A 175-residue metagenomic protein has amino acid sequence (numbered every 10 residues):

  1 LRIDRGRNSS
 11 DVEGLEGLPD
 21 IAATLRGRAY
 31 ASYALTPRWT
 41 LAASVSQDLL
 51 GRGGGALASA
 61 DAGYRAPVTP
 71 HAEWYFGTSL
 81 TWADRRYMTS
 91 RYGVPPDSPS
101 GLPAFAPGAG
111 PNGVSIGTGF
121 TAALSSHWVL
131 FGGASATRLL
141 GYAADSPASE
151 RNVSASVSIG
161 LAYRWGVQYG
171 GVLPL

Functional and structural regions predicted by a protein language model:
L1-D20, T24: Outer-membrane beta-barrel initiation region
R2-D4, T36, T137-L139: Short connector loops/turns at beta-strand edges and beta->alpha or beta->beta junctions
V12-E16, T40-L49, A60, T137 (+2 more regions): Transmembrane beta-strand segments that form the barrel wall of outer-membrane beta-barrel proteins
P19-A23, G27, A31, L35-P37 (+3 more regions): Short, well-structured alpha-helical patches and their helix-loop capping segments that border functional surfaces
R26-S46, V129-S135: Surface-exposed extracellular loop regions of Gram-negative outer-membrane beta-barrel proteins
T40-A42, E73-G77, V129-F131, S158-G160 (+1 more regions): Residue-level detector of the transmembrane beta-barrel scaffold of outer-membrane proteins
D48-E150, W165-V167: Outer-membrane beta-barrel transmembrane domain signature
A62, N152-L175: Outer-membrane beta-barrel "beta-signal"
